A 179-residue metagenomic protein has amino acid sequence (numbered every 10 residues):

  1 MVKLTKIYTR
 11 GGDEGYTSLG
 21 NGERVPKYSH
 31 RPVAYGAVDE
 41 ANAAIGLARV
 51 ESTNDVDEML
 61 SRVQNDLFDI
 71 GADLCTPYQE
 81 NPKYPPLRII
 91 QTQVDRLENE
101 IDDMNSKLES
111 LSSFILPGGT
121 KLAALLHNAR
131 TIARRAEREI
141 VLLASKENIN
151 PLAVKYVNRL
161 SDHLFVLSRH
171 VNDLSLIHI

Functional and structural regions predicted by a protein language model:
M1-I177: Phosphate/pyrophosphate-binding loop motifs in nucleotide- or prenyl diphosphate-using proteins
